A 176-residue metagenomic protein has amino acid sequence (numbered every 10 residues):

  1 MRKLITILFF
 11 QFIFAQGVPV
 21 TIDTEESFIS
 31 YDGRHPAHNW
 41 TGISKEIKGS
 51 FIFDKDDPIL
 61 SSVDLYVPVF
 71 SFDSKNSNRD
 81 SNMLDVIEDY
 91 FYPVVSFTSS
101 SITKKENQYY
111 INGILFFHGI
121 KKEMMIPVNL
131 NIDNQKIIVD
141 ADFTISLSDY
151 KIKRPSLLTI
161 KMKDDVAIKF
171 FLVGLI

Functional and structural regions predicted by a protein language model:
M1-R2, T159: Structural motif marking the loop-to-transmembrane transition
K3-A15: Sec-dependent N-terminal signal peptides
Q16-I176: Low-complexity, acidic/polar, glycine-enriched regions of mature
